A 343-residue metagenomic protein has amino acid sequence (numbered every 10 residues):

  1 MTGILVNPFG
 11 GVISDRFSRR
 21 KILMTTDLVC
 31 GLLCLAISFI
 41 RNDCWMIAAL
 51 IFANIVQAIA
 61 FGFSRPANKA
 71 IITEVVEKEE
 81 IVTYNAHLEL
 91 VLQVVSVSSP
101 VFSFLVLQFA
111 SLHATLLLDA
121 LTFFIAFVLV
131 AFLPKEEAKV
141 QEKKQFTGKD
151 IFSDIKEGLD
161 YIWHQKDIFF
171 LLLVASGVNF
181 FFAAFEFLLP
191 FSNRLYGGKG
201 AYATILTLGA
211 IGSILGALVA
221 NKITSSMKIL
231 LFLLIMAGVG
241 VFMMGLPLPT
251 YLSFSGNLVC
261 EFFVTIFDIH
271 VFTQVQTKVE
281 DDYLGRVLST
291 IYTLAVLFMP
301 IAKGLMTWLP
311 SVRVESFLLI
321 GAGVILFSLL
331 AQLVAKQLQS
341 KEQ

Functional and structural regions predicted by a protein language model:
M1-S14, S18-L33, A49-L107, F170 (+2 more regions): Substrate-agnostic recognition of the 12-TM MFS/MFS-like secondary transporter fold
L5-F9, R16, R20-I22, T26 (+1 more regions): C-terminal transmembrane bundle of multi-pass solute transporters/carriers
A36-R41, Q57, V130, M243-M244 (+2 more regions): MFS-fold secondary transporters
I37-R41, S98-L118, L195-Y196, I301-I320: Transmembrane alpha-helix termini and helix-breaking/packing motifs in multi-pass membrane transporters
F39-A53, G245-N257: Helix-loop junctions at membrane interfaces in 12-TM secondary transporters
N42-C44, F146-T147, L159-Q165, G245-L246 (+1 more regions): Helix-boundary and loop/linker segments of multi-pass membrane transporters
A70, E74, L112, L116-F146 (+1 more regions): Helix-loop junctions on the cytosolic side of multi-pass membrane transporters, especially the intracellular loop
A110-L117, D154-L215: A single, central transmembrane helix in multi-pass transporters
